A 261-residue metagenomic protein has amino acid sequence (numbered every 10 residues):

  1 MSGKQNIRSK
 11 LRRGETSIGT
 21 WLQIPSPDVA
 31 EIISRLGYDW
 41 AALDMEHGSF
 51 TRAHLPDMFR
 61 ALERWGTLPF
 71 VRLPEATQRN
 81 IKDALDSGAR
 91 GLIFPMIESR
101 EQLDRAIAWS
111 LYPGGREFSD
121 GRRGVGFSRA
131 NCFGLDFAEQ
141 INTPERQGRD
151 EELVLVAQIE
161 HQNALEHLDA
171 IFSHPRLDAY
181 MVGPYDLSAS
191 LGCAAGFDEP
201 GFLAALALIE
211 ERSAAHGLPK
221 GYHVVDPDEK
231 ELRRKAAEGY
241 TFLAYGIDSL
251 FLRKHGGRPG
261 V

Functional and structural regions predicted by a protein language model:
M1-G19, D136-E151, L208-I209, A214-A215: N-terminal amphipathic alpha-helix/helix-capping segment at the start of soluble metabolic enzymes
M1-P69, L73-A76, A108, H174-R176 (+1 more regions): Conserved N-terminal beta1-alpha1 strand-loop-helix module at the mouth
T16-L22, A41-L43, P69-L73, L92-F94 (+4 more regions): Hydrophobic faces of well-ordered beta-strands that scaffold small-molecule active sites in alpha/beta enzyme cores
E31, R35, V71, A76-R90 (+4 more regions): Catalytic cores of alpha/beta
R52-Q78, K82-D86, S110-S119, G148-D150 (+1 more regions): Alpha-helix-loop-beta-strand connector modules within alpha/beta enzyme cores
T77, E117-A138, I159, L203-V261: C-terminal alpha-helical cap/extension of soluble enzyme domains
R79, G91-P175: Conserved anion-binding
G91-R105, Y180-A189, Y240-R258: Glycine-rich phosphate-binding active-site loops on the catalytic face of alpha/beta enzymes
